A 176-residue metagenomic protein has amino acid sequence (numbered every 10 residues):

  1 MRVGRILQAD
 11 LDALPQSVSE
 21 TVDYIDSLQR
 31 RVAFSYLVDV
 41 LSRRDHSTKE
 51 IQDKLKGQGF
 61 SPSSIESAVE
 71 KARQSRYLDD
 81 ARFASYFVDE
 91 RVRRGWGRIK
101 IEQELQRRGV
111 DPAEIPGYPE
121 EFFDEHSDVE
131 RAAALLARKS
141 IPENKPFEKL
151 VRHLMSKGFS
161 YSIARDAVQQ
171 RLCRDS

Functional and structural regions predicted by a protein language model:
M1-S176: An alpha-helical, amphipathic repeat domain used for nucleic-acid recognition, typified by the mTERF helical solenoid
